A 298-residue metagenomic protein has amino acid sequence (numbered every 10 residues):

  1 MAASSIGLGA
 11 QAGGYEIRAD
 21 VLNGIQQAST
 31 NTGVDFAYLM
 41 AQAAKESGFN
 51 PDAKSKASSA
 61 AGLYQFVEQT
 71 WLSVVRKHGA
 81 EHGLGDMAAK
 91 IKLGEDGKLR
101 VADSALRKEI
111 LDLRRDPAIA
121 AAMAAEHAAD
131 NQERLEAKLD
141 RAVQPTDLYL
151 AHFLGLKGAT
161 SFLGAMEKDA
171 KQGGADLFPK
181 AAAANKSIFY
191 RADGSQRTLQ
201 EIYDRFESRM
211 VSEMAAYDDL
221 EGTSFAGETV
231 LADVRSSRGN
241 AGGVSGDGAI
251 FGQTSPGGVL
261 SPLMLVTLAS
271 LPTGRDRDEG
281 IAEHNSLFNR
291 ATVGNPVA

Functional and structural regions predicted by a protein language model:
M1-Q11, H152, V293-A298: Non-Sec secretion/translocation targeting segments of pathogen effectors
A2-F49, R114-A122, E126-L139: Export/targeting segments at the very N-terminus of extracytoplasmic proteins
N23, E68, L72-A142, L148 (+2 more regions): Alpha-helical segment that forms one wall of the substrate-binding/catalytic cleft in peptidoglycan-active domains
P51-K54: Active-site-adjacent loops and short helices of periplasmic peptidoglycan-processing enzymes
Q65: Active-site-proximal cofactor/substrate-binding loop regions of enzyme domains
T146-Q196: Catalytic and substrate-binding regions of cell-wall glycan-acting enzymes that process beta-1,4-linked
I188-A298: Low-complexity, Gly/Ser/Thr/Pro-rich intrinsically disordered linker/tail segments
